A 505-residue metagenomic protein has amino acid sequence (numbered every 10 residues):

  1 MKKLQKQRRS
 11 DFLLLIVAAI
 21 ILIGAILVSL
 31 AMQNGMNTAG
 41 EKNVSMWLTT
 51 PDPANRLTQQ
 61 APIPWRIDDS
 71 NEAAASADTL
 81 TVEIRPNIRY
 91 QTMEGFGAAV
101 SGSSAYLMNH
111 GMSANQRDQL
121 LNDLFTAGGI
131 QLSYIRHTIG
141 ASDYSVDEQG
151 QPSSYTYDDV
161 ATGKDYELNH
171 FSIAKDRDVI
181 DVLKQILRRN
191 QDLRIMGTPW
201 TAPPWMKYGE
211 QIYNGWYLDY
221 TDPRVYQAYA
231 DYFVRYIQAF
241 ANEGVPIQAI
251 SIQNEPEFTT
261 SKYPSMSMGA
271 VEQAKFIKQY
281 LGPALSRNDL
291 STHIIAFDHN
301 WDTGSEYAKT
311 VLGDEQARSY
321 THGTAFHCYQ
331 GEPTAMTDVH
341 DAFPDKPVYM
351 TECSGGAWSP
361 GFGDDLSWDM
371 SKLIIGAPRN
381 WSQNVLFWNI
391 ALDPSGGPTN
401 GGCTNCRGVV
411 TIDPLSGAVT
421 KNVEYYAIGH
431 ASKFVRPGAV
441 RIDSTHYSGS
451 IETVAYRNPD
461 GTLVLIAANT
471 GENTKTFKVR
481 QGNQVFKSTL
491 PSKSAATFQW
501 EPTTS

Functional and structural regions predicted by a protein language model:
M1-K3: Short, low-complexity, Lys/Arg-enriched N-terminal segments of secretory-pathway carbohydrate enzymes
Q5-A18: N-terminal Sec-pathway targeting helices
R8, L27, S492-K493: Intrinsically disordered, low-complexity segments
I21-A31: Hydrophobic alpha-helical membrane-insertion segments, chiefly the h-region of N-terminal signal peptides
M32, M36-G40: Acidic, histidine-bearing metal-coordination/catalytic regions of metal-dependent phosphoesterases
G40-D69, A73-V82, I195-G197, D231-A249 (+1 more regions): Substrate-binding and catalytic surfaces of secreted/luminal carbohydrate-active proteins
R56-I247, Q279: N-terminal catalytic cores of secreted or lumenal carbohydrate-active enzymes
